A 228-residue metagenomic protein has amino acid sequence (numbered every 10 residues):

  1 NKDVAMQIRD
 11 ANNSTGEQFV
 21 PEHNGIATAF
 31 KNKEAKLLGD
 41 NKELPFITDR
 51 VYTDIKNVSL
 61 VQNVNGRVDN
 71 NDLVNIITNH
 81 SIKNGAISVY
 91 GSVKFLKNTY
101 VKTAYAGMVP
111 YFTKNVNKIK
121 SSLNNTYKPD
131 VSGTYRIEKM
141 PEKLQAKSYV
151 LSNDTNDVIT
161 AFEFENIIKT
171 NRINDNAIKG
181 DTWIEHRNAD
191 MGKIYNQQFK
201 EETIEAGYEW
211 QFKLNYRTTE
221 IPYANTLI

Functional and structural regions predicted by a protein language model:
N1-H23, K213-L214, T218-I221, N225-I228: Beta-strand-rich N-terminal accessory domains
R9-N84, N98: Extended, loop-rich substrate-binding clefts of extracytoplasmic carbohydrate-active enzymes
V51-Q62, A146-L151, I194-Q198: Generic recognition of long tandem-repeat/solenoid scaffolds
Y52-K56, A86-Y90, E205-K213: Intrinsic-disorder/low-complexity, polar/charged segments enriched in Ser/Thr/Lys/Arg/Asp/Glu/Gln
V74, G85-T126: Acidic (Asp/Glu-rich), glycine- and aromatic
N115-S132, D175-E185: The feature marks short-to-medium sequence segments in extracytoplasmic or secretory-pathway proteins
N125-K147, L151, T155: Extended amphipathic alpha-helical segments with heptad-repeat/coiled-coil character used for oligomerization, fusion
Y149-I228: Beta-strand-rich recognition/accessory modules
